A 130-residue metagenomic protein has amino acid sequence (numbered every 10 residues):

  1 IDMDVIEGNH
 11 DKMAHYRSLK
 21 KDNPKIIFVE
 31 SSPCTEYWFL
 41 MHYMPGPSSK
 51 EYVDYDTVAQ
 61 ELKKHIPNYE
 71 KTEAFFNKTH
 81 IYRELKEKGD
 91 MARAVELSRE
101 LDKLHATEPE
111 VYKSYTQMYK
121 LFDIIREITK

Functional and structural regions predicted by a protein language model:
M3-K130: C-terminal accessory helical subdomains adjacent to catalytic cores in phosphodiester- and nucleotide-handling enzymes
